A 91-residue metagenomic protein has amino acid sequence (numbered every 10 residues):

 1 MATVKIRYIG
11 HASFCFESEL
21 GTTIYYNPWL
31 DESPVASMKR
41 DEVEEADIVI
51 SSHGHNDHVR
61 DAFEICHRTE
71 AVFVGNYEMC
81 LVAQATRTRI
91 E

Functional and structural regions predicted by a protein language model:
M1-R7, Q84-T86: Short, solvent-exposed secondary-structure boundary motifs
T3-K5, H67-V72: Short active-site oxyanion
R7-Y8, N27, V72-G75: Short, hydrophobic beta-strand segments that form beta-sheet elements in well-ordered domains
Y8-I9, S18: Generic beta-strand structural signal
H11-S13: Short hydrophobic/aromatic beta-strand or adjacent loop that forms the aromatic wall/cage of a ligand/substrate-binding
C15-H55, R60-H67: Pre-active-site segment of Zn-dependent metallo-hydrolases
H53, T69-Y77: Catalytic nucleophile loop
G75-E91: Metallo-beta-lactamase
